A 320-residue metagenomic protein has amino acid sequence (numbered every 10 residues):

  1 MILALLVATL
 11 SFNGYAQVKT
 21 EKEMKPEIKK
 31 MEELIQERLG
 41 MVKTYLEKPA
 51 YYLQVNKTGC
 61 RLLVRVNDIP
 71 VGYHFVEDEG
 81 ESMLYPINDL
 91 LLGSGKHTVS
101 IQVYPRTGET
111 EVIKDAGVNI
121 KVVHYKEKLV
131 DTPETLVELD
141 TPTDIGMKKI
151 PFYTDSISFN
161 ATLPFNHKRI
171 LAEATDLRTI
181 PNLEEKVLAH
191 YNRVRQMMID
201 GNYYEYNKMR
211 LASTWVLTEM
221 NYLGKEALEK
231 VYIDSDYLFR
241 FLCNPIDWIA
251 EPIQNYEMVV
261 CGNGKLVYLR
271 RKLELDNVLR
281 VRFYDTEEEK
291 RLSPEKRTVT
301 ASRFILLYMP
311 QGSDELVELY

Functional and structural regions predicted by a protein language model:
M1-A4: Sec-dependent signal peptide recognition, specifically the positively charged N-region followed immediately by
L6-A8, T300: N-terminal leader/targeting signatures
S11-N13: N-terminal signal peptide c-region/cleavage motif recognized by signal peptidases
Q17-R61, Q102-D200, Y204, R210-Y320: Beta-strand-rich recognition domains
R61-D78: Short strand-turn-strand beta-turns centered on an Asx-Gly dipeptide
G80-E81, L188: Short linear interaction motifs
S82, I87-G95: A glycine-anchored, Pro-Gly-centered beta-turn/N-cap motif
G93-V103: Short, well-structured beta-strand segments within conserved domains
